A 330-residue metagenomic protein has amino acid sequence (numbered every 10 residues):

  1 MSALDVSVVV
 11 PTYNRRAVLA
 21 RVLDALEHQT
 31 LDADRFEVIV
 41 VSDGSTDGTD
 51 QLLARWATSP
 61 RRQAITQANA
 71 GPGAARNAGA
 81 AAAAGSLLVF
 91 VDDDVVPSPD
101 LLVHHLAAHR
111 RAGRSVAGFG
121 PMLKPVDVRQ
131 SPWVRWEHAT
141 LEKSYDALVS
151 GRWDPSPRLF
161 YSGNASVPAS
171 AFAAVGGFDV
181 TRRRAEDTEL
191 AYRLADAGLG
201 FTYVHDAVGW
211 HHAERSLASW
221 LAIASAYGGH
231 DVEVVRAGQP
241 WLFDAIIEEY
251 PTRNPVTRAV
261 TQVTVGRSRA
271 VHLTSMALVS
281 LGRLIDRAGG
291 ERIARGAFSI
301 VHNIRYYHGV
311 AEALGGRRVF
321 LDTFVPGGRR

Functional and structural regions predicted by a protein language model:
M1-H28: N-proximal low-complexity "stem/linker" segments adjacent to membrane-targeting elements
L4-S7, E37, E189: Cell-envelope/extracellular polymer assembly enzymes that use nucleotide-activated donors
A25, S42-Q51, N69, D92-V96: A conserved acidic beta->alpha catalytic loop
Q67-A83: Glycine-rich, basic loop-to-helix element that forms the pyrophosphate-binding segment of sugar-nucleotide handling
L88: Short aromatic/hydrophobic "clamp" motif used to bind/position activated sugar donors
D100-V134, H212: Conserved donor NDP-sugar-binding/catalytic core segment of glycosyltransferases
A147-S170, R183, E189: A recurrent flexible, glycine/aromatic-enriched loop bordering the glycosyltransferase active site that acts as
V208-R295: Active-site-adjacent helix/loop segment of glycosyltransferases that harbors family-specific signature motifs
